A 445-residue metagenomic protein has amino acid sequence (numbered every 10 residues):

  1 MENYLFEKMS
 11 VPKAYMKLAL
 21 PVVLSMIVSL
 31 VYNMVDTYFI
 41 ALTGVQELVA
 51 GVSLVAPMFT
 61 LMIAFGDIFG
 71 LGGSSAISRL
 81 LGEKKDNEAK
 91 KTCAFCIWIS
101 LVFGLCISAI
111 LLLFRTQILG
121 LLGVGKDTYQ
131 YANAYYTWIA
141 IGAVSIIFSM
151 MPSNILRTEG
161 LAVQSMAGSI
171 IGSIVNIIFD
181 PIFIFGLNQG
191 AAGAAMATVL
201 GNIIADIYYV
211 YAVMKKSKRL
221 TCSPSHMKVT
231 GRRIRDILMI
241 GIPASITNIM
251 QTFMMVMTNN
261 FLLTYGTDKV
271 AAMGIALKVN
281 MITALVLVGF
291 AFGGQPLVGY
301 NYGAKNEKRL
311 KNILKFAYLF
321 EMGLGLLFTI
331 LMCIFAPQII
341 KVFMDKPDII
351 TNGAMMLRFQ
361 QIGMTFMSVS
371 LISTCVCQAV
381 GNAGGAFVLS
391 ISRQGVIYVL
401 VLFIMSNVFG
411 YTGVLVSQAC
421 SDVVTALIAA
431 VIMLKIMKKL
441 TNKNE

Functional and structural regions predicted by a protein language model:
M1-A19, I77-V144, G186-I242, V298-G363 (+1 more regions): Short alpha-helical transmembrane segments in multi-pass integral membrane proteins
E7-Y38, L42-T43, P57-G72, A76 (+6 more regions): N-terminal transmembrane alpha-helices
K17-D36, W138, G172, G201-A205 (+3 more regions): Transmembrane helical elements of multi-pass membrane transporters/channels
I27, V31-V49, L119-K126, I182-Q189 (+4 more regions): Helix-terminus/linker motif at the lipid-water interface of multi-pass membrane proteins
V28, Y32, M62-G66, C106 (+12 more regions): Residue-level hotspots within pore-lining transmembrane alpha-helices of multi-pass secondary transporters
V49-A109, I146-S165, N259, A272-A336 (+1 more regions): Small-residue-rich hydrophobic transmembrane alpha-helices
L61-A64, N176-P181, D206-V210, I282-L285 (+4 more regions): Hydrophobic transmembrane alpha-helices of multi-pass small-molecule transporters
I139-R157, S165-S173, A194-I207, V288-A291 (+3 more regions): Short runs within selected transmembrane alpha-helices of multi-pass transporters and secretion channels
